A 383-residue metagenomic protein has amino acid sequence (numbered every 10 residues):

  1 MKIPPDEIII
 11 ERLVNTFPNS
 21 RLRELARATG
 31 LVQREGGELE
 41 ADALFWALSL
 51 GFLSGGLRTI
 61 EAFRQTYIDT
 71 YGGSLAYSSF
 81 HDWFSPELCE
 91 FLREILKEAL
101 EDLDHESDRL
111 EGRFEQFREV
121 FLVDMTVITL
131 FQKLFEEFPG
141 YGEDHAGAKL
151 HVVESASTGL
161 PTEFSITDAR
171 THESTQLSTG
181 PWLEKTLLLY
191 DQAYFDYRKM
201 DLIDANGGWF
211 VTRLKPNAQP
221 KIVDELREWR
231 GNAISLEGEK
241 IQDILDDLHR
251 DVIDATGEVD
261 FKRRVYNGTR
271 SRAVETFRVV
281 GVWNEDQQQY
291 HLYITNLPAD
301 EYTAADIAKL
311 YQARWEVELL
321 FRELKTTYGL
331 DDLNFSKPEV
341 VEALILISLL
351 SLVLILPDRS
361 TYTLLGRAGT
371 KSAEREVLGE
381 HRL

Functional and structural regions predicted by a protein language model:
M1-I60, T66, T70, S74-L75 (+6 more regions): Single, function-defining residue in the core of a domain
